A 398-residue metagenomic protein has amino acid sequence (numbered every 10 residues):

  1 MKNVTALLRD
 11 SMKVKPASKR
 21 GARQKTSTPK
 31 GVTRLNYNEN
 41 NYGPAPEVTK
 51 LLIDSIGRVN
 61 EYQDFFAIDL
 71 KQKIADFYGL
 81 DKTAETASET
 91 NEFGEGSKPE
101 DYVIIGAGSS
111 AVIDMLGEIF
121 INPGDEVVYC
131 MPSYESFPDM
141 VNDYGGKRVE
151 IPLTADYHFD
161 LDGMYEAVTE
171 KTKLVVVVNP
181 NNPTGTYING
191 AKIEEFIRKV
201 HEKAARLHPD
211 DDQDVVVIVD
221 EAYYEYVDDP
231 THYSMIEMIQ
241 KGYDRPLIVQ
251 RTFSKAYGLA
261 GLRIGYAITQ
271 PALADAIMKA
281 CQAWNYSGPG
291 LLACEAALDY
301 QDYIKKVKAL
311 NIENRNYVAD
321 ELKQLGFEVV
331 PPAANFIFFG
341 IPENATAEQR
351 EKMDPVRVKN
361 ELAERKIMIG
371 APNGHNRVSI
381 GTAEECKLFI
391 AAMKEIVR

Functional and structural regions predicted by a protein language model:
M1-E61, K73: N-terminal "arm"/small-domain region of PLP-dependent enzymes with the aminotransferase-like
L35, V175, D220-A222, Q250 (+2 more regions): Structural scaffold positions in well-ordered secondary structure
N60-D212, I218, Y223-Y243, V307: Conserved core of the PLP fold type I
P99-E100, V330-F336, A371-H375: Short Gly/Ser/Thr- and Asp/Glu-enriched loop/turn motifs at secondary-structure junctions
G108-S109, Q270, T382: Helix N-cap/beta->alpha junction signal
A155, I312, D320-E361, I380: Conserved PLP-binding catalytic core of the aspartate aminotransferase-like
K203, V356-R357, E361-R398: PLP-dependent enzyme catalytic core of the Aspartate aminotransferase-like
P246-V330: PLP-dependent aminotransferase class I/II
